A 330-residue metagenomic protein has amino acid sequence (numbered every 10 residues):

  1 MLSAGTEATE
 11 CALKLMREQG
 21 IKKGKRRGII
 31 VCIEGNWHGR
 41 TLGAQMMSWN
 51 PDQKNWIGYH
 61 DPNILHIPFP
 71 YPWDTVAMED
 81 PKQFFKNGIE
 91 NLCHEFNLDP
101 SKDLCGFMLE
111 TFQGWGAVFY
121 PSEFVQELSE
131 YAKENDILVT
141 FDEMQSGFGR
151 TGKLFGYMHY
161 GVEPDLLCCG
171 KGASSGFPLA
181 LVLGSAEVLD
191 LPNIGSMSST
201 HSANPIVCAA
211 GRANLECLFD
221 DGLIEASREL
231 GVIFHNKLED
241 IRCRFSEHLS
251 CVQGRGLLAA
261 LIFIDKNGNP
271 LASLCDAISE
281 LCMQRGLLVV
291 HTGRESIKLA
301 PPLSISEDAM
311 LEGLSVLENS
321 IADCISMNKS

Functional and structural regions predicted by a protein language model:
M1-S330: Conserved N-terminal phosphate-binding loop of PLP-dependent enzymes in the Aspartate aminotransferase
